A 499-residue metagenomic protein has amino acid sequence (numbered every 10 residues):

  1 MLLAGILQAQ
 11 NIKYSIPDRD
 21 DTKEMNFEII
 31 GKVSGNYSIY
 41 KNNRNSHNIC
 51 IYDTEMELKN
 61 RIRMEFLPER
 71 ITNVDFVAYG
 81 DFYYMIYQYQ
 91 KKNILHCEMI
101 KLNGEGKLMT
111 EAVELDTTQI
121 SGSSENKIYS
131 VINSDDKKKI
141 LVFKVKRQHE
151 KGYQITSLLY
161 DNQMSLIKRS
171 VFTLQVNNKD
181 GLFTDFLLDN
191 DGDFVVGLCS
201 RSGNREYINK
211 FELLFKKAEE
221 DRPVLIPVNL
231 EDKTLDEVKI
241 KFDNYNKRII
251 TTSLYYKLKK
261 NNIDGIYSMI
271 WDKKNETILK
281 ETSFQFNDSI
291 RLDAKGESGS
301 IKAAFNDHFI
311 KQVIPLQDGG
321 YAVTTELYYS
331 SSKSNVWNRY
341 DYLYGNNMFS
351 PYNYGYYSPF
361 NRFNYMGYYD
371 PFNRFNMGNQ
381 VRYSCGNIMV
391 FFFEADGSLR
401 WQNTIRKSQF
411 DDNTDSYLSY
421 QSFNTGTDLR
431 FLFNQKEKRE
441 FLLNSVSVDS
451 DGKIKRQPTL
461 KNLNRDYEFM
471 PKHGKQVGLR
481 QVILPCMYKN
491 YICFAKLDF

Functional and structural regions predicted by a protein language model:
M1-S15, F499: Bacterial Sec-dependent N-terminal signal peptides
Q10-V77, N209, N262, K280-F305: Start-of-domain marker
R19, E55-L95, M109-N126, T173-T184 (+3 more regions): Blade-loop segments of beta-propeller domains
D21-G31, P68-A78, T118-I132, N177-F186 (+4 more regions): Repeated scaffold domains used in trafficking and secretory/extracellular systems, primarily beta-propellers
E28-C50, D75-N93, S130, K137-E150 (+7 more regions): Short beta-strand elements that form the blades of beta-propeller/WD-repeat-like and other beta-sheet-rich scaffold
D53, C97-E105, Q154-S165, I208-D221 (+6 more regions): Beta-propeller blade signature
E206-E326, K333-S334: Long, internal scaffold/assembly segments composed of regular secondary structure
I226-K239, I278-K311, L399-Q421, D451-L479: Conserved blade-ending motifs and adjacent loop-strand segments that build the rim/top face of beta-propeller domains
